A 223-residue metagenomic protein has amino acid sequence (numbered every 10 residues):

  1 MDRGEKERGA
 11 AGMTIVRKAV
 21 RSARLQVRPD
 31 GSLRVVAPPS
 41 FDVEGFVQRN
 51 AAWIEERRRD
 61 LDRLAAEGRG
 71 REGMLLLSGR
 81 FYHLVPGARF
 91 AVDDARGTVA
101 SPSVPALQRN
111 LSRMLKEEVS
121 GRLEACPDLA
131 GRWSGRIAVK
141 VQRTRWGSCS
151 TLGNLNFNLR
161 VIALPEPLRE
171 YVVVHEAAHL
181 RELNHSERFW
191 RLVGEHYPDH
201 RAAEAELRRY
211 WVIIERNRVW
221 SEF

Functional and structural regions predicted by a protein language model:
M1-Y171, L180-F223: Active-site-proximal or metal-binding-adjacent scaffold patches in catalytic folds
E176: Walker B catalytic acidic pair
